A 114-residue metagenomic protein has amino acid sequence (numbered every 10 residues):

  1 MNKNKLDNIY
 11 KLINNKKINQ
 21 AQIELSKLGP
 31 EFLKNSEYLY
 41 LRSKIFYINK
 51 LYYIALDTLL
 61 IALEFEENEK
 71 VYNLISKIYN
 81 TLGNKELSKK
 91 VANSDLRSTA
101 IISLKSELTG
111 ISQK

Functional and structural regions predicted by a protein language model:
K3, E37, K70-V71, L104: Start-of-helix register in tetratricopeptide repeats
E31, E64-F65, R97-S98: Structural marker of alpha-solenoid helical repeat scaffolds
K89-K114: Terminal, low-structured helical/coil segments at or just beyond the last alpha-helical repeat
